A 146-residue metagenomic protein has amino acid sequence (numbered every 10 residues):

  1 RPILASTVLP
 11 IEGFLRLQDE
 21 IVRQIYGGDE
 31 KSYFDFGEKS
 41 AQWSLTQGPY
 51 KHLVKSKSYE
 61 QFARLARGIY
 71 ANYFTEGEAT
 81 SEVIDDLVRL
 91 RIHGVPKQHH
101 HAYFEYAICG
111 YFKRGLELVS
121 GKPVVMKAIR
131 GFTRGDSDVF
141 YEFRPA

Functional and structural regions predicted by a protein language model:
R1-A107, R130: Amphipathic interaction/junction segments at domain boundaries or subunit interfaces
Y70-E76, E117-V124: Short secondary-structure junctions
E105-S120: Short, non-transmembrane amphipathic alpha-helical segments
V124-P145: Beta-rich nucleic-acid/ligand-interaction surfaces
